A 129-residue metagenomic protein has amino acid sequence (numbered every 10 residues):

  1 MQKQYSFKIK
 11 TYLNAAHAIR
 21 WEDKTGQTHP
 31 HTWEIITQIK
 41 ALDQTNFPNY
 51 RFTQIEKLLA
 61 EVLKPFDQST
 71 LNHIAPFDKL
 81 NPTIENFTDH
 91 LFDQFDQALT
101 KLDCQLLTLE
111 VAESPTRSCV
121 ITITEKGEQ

Functional and structural regions predicted by a protein language model:
M1-Q129: Charge-rich, low-complexity N-terminal segments
